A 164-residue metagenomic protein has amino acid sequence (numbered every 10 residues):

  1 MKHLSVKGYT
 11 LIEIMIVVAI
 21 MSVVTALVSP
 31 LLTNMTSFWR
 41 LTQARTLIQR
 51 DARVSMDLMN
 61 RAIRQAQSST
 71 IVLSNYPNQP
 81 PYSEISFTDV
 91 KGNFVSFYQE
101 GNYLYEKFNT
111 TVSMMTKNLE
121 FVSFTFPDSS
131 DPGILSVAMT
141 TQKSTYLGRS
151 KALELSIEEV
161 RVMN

Functional and structural regions predicted by a protein language model:
K2, Y9-D57: Aliphatic-rich helix starts adjacent to a transmembrane/signal segment
S5, D89, T145: Acidic surface patches and DE-rich sequence motifs
V24, I71-V72: Short, hydrophobic secondary-structure boundary micro-motifs
T46-L47, R53, T70, M114 (+1 more regions): Residue-level preference for alpha-helix termini and adjacent loops
V72-D131: Type IV pilin-like appendage domain
V112-N164: Short linear sequence signals and composition-biased patches located at protein termini or domain-edge surfaces
